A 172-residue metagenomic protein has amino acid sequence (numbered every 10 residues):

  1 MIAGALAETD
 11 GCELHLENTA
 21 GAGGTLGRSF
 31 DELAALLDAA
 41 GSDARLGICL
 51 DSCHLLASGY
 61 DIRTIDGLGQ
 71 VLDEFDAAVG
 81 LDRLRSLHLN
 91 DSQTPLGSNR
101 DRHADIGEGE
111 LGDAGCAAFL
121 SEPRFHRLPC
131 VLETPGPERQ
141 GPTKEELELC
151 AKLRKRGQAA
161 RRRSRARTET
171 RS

Functional and structural regions predicted by a protein language model:
M1-G47: Active-site acidic/histidine proton-transfer and metal-coordination neighborhood in alpha/beta enzyme cores
G4-L14, A40-R45, A78-D82, A118-L128 (+1 more regions): A structural motif corresponding to the C-terminal end of an alpha-helix and its immediate exit/capping segment
L14, D51, L87, C130: Conserved, mostly hydrophobic/aromatic
T19, C53, T134-P135: Short strand-turn motif at the edge of the Rossmann-like AdoMet-binding core
L26-A34, L56-R127, P135, G141-K144: Gly/Pro-rich active-site loop or hairpin
G47-H54: Alpha-helical membrane segments in multi-pass integral membrane proteins
Q140-A160: C-terminal helical cap(s) of enzyme catalytic domains, especially alpha/beta-barrels
K155-S172: Short Lys/Arg-rich cationic patches that frequently serve as NLS/NoLS or arginine-rich RNA/DNA-binding motifs
